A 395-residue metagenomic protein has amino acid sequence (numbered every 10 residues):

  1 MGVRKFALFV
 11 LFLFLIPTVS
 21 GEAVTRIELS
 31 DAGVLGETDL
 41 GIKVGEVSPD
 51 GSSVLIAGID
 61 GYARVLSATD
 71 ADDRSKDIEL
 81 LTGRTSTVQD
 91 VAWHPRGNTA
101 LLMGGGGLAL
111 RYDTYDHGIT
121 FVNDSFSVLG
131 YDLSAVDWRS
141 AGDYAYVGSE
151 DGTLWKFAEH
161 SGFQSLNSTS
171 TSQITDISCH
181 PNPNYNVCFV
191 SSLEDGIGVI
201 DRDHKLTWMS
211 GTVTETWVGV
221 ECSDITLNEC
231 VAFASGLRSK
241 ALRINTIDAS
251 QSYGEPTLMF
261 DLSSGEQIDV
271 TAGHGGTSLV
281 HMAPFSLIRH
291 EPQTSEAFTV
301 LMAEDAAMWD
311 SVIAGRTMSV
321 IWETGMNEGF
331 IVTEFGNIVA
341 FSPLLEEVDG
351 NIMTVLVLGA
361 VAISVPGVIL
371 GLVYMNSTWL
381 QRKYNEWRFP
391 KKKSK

Functional and structural regions predicted by a protein language model:
R4-L11: Sec-dependent signal peptide recognition, specifically the positively charged N-region followed immediately by
L11-V19: Hydrophobic core
E22-K395: Residue-level hotspots at or immediately adjacent to binding/recognition sites across diverse folds
